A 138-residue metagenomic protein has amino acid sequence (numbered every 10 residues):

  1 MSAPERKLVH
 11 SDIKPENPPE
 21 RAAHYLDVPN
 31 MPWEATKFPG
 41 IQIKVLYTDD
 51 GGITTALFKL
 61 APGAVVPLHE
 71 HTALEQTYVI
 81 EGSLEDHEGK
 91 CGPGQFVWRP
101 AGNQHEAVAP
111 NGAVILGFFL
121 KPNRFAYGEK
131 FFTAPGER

Functional and structural regions predicted by a protein language model:
M1-G52, F132-R138: A short, N-terminal "cap"/entry segment at the start of jelly-roll beta-barrel domains of the cupin/DSBH fold
P39-H71, K90, P100-Q104: Conserved short histidine dyad/triad with adjacent acidic residue
I53, E75, G112: Conserved catalytic motifs of the protein kinase core domain
F58, Y78, G117-F118: Preference for bulky hydrophobic residues occupying beta-strand positions in well-ordered beta-sheet regions
A61-P62, H71-D86: Glycine- and acidic-residue-biased ligand/ion/polar-headgroup-sensing regions
V65, Q95-F96, V114: Residue-level marker of beta-strand positions
E85-A109: Short acidic-glycine-tyrosine-enriched beta hairpin
A101-G128: Ligand-binding loop in jelly-roll beta-barrel domains
